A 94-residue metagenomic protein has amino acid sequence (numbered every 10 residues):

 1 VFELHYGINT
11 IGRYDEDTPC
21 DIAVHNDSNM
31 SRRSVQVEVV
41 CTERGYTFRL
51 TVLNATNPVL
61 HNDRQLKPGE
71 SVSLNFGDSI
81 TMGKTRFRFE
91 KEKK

Functional and structural regions predicted by a protein language model:
V1-F2: Predominantly extracellular/luminal regions of secreted and cell-surface proteins, especially disulfide-bonded
H5-R86: Forkhead-associated
R88-K94: Short, compositionally biased
